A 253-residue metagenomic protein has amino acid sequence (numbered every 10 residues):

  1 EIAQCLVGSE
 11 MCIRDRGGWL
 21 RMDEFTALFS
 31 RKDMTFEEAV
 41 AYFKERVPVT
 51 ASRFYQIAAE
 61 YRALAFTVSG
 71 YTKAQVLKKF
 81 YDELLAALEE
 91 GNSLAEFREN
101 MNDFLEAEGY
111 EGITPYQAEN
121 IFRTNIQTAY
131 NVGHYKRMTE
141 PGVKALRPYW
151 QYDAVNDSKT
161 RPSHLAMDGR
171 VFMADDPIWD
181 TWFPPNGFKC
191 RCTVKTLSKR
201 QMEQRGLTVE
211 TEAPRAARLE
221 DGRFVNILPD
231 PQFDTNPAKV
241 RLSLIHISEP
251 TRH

Functional and structural regions predicted by a protein language model:
E1-D15, I245-H253: Single conserved hydrophobic/aromatic residue that forms the stacking wall/gate of nucleotide- or nucleobase-binding
G17-F104: Structured, charged N-terminal subsegments at the starts of enzyme catalytic cores and at intra-chain domain/subunit
L20, M34, V49, N92 (+4 more regions): Short coil/turn linker and secondary-structure boundary residues
K44-R46, G109-T114, P148-S158: A broad, low-specificity signal for short, low-complexity segments enriched in glycine/proline and polar/charged
T72-E140, L146-P148: Active-site acidic/histidine clusters and adjacent loop/turn architecture that either coordinate catalytic ions
N125-M202: Conserved short secondary-structure elements within globular domains
E203-S248, R252: Intrinsically disordered, low-complexity regulatory regions
